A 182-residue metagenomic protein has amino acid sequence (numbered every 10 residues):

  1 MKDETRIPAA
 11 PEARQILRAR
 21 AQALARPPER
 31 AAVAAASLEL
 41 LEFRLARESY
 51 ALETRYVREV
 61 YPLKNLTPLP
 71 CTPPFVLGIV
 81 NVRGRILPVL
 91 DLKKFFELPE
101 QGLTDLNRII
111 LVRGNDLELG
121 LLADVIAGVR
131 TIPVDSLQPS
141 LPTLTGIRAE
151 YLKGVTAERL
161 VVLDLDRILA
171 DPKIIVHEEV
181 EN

Functional and structural regions predicted by a protein language model:
M1-N182: An acidic, low-aromatic, low-complexity terminal/linker signal
